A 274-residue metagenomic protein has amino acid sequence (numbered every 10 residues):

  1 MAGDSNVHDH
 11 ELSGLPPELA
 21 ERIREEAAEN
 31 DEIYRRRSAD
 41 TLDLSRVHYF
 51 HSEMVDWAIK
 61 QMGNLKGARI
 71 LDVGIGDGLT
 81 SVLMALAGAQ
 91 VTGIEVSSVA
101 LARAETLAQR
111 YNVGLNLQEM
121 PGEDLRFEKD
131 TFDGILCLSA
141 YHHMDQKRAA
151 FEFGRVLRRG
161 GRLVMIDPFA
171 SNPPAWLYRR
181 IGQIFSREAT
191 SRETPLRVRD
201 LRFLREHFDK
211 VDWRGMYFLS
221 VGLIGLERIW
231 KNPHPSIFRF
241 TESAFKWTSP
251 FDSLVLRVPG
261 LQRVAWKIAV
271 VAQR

Functional and structural regions predicted by a protein language model:
A2-L65: Conserved class I S-adenosyl-L-methionine
L71, D77-D124: Class I SAM-dependent methyltransferase SAM/SAH-binding core
E123-G134: A short acidic, Gly/Pro-enriched loop at the edge of an enzyme's catalytic core that lines a small-molecule cofactor
G134-Q146: A short SAM/SAH-binding and catalytic strip from SAM-dependent methyltransferases
R148-R159: A short glycine-rich, Lys/Arg-flanked "PGG" loop and its adjoining helix->strand segment in the class I
V164-R187: Conserved class I S-adenosyl-L-methionine
E193-D209, W213-R214: Short alpha-helix
F218-R274: A C-terminal cap/extension of S-adenosyl-L-methionine-dependent methyltransferases that defines the acceptor-substrate
